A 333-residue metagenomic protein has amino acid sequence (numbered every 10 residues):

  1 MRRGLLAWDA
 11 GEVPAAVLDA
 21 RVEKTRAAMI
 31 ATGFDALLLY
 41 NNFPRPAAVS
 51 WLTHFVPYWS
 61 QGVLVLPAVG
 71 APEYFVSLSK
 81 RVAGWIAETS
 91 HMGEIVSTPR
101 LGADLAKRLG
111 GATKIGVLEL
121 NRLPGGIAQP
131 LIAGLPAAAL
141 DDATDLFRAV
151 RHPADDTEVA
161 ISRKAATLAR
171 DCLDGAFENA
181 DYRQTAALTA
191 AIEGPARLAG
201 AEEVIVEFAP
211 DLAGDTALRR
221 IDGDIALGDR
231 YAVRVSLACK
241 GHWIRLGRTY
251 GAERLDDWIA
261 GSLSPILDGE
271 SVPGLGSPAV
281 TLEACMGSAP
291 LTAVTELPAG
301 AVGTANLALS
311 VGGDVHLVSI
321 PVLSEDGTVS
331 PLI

Functional and structural regions predicted by a protein language model:
M1-I333: Active-site neighborhoods and metal-handling regions in enzymes and metal-associated proteins
